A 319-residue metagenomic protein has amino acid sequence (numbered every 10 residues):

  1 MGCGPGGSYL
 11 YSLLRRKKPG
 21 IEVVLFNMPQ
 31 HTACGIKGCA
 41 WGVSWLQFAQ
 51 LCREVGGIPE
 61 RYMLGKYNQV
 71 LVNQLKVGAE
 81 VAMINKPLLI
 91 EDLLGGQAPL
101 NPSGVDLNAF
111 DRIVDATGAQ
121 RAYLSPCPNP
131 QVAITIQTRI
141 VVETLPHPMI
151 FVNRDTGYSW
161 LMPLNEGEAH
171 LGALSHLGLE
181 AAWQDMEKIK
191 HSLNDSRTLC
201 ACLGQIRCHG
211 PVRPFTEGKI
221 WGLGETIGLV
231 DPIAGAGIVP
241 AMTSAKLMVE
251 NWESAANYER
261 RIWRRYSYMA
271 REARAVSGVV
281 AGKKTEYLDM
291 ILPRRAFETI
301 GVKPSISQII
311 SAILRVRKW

Functional and structural regions predicted by a protein language model:
M1, F26-N27, V114, L223-E225: Active-site flanking residues adjacent to catalytic metal/cofactor-binding acidic residues
C3, L13, T32, D92-V212 (+2 more regions): Predominantly flavin-linked oxidoreductase catalytic cores and closely associated redox partners
C3, S12-K37: Glycine-rich FAD pyrophosphate-binding loop
G7-S8: N-terminal Rossmann-fold NAD(P) dinucleotide-binding loop
M28-V70: N-terminal FAD cofactor-binding segment of flavoenzymes
C39-L46, L75-L94, L177-Q184: Short beta-strand to alpha-helix junction loop
A169, G210-A273: Conserved mid-domain beta->alpha element of the FAD-binding
E250-W319: C-terminal helical "tail/cap" subdomain of flavin- and related membrane-associated enzymes
